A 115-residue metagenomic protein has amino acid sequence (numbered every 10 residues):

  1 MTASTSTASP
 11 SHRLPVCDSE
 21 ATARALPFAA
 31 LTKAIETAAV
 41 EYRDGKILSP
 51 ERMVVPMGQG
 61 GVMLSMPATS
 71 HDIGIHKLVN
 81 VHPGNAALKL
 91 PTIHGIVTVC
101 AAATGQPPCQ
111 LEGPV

Functional and structural regions predicted by a protein language model:
M1-V115: N-terminal ligand-binding/catalytic initiation module
